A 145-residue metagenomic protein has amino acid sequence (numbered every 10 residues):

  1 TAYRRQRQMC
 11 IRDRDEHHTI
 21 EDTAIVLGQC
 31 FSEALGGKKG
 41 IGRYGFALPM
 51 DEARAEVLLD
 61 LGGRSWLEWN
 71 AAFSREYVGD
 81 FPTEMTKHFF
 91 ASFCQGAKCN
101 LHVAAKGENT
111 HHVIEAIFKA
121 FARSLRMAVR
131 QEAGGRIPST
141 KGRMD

Functional and structural regions predicted by a protein language model:
T1-R7, I11: Single conserved hydrophobic/aromatic residue that forms the stacking wall/gate of nucleotide- or nucleobase-binding
R12-E21: N-terminal auxiliary interaction/assembly segments of multi-subunit proteins
I20-G42: Ordered, amphipathic secondary-structure segments that act as subunit-interaction surfaces in large macromolecular
Q29, G36, D51-E52, L67 (+6 more regions): Non-catalytic, interaction-prone regions of core transcription and DNA-replication machinery
K38-A97: Intrinsic, low-complexity N-terminal interaction/targeting segments
A47-P49, E108-H112, G135-D145: Short, highly charged C-terminal tails/helix-capping segments
R64, V78-G135: Mixed-charge, glycine-accented linear interaction segment located at domain edges/termini
